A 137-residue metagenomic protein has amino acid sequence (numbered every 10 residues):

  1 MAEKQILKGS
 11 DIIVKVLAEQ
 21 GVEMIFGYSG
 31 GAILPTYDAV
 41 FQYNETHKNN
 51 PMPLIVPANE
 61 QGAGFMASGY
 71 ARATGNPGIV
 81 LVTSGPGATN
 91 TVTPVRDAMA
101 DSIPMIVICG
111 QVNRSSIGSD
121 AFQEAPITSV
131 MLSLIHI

Functional and structural regions predicted by a protein language model:
M1-H136: N-terminal alpha/beta PP-like core and its mobile active-site loop of ThDP/TPP-dependent enzymes
